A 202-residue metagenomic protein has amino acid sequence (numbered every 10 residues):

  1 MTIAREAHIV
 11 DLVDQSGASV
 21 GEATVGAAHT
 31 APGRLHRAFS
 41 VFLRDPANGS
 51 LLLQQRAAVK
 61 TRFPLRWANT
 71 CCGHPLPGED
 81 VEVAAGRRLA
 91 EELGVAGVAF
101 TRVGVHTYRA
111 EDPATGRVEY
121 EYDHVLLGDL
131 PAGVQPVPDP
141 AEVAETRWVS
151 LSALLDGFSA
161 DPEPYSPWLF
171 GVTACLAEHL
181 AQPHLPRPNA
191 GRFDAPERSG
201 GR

Functional and structural regions predicted by a protein language model:
T2-S40, R44-N48: Acidic, metal-coordinating catalytic segment for phosphate/diphosphate chemistry, firing primarily on the Nudix
H8, R37-F39, C71, R102 (+1 more regions): Residues that flank catalytic or metal-binding motifs in active/ligand-binding sites
A27, L65, C71, G104-P113 (+1 more regions): Nudix hydrolase/Nudix homology domain
A38-H74: A glycine-rich, hydrophobic loop/mini-helix early in the fold
L52-L53, T70-V103: The catalytic Nudix box helix
